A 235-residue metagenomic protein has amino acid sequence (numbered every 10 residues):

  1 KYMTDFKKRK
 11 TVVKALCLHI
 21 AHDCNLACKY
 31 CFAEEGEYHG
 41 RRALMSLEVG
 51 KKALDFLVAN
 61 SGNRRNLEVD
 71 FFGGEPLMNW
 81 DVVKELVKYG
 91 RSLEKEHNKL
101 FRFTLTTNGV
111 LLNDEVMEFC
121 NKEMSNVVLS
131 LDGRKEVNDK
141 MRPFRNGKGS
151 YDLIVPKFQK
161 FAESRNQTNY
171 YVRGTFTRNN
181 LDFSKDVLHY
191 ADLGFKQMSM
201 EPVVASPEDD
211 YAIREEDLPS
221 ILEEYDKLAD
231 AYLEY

Functional and structural regions predicted by a protein language model:
Y2-E118, E123: Conserved alpha-helical substructure of the radical SAM core
L16, L67-V69, F103-L105, V127-L129 (+2 more regions): Hydrophobic faces of well-ordered beta-strands that scaffold small-molecule active sites in alpha/beta enzyme cores
H19, M45-V49, D81-E85, E115 (+5 more regions): Generic recognition of stable, solvent-exposed alpha-helical segments in well-folded globular domains
G36-E37, P76-M78, G109-D114, N126-K148 (+2 more regions): Conserved radical SAM core fold
K52, F56-N60, Y89-L93, K157-S164 (+2 more regions): A generic secondary-structure signal
N121-V127, L193-K196: Glycine-enriched alpha-helix->loop->beta-strand junction motifs that scaffold or abut catalytic
V127-V128, V155-F158: A conserved non-catalytic segment of reverse transcriptases and RNA-directed RNA polymerases corresponding to the late
K140-D152, Q159, E163-Y235: Radical SAM enzyme [4Fe-4S]-AdoMet core and its adjacent flexible, acidic and glycine-rich loops/tails across
